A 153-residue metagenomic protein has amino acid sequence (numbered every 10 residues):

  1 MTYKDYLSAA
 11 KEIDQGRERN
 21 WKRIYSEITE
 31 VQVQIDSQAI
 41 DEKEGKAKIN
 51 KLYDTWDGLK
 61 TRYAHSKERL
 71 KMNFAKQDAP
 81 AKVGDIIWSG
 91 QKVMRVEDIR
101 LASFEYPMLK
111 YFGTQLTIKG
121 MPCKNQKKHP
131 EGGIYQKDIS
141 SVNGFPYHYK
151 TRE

Functional and structural regions predicted by a protein language model:
M1, P80-K82, Y149-E153: Short intrinsically disordered terminal tails
M1-S26: Short, charge/polar-rich alpha-helical segments
D5, H65, R69, T117-E153: Intrinsically disordered, low-complexity, charged/polar segments
W21-I24, I28-V31, I35-Q38, G45 (+3 more regions): The feature captures the hydrophobic core positions of alpha-helical coiled-coils
N50-V83: Mixed-charge, Lys/Arg-rich low-complexity intrinsically disordered regions
V93-E131: Basic/aromatic-rich interaction segments and small domains that mediate binding to polyanionic partners
